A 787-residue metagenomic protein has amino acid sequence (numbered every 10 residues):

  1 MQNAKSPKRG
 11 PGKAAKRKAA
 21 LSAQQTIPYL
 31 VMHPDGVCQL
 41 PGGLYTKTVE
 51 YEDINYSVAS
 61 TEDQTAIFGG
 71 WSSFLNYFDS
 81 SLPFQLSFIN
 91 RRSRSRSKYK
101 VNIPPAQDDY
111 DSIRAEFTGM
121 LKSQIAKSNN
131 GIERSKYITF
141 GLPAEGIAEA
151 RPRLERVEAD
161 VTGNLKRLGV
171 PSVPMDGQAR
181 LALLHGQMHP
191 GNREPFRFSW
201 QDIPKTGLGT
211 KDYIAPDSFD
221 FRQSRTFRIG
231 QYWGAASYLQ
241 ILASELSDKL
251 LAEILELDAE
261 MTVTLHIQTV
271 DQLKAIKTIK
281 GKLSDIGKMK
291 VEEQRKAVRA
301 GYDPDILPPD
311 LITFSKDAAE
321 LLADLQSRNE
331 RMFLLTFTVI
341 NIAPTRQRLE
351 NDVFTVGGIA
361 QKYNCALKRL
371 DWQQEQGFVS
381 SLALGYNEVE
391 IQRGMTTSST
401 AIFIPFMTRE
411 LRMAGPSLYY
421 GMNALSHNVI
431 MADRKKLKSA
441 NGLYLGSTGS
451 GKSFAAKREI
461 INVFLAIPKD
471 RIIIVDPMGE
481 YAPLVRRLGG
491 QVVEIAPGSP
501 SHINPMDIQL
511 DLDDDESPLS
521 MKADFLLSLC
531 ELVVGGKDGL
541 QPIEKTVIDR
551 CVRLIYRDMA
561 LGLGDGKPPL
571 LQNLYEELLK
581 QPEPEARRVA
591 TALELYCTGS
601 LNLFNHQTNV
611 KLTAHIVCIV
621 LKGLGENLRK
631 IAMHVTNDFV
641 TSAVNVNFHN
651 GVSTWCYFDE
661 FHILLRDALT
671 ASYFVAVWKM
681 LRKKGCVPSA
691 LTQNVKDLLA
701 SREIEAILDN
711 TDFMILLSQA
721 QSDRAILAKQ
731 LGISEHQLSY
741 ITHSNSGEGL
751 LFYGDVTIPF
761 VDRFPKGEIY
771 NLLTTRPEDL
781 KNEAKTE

Functional and structural regions predicted by a protein language model:
M1-F406: Extended, folded cores of ATP/NTP-driven motor/assembly subunits in large transport and secretion machines
I54, T61-S80, R91, L255 (+10 more regions): P-loop NTPase motor domains
Y444: Hydrophobic anchor at the beta1->P-loop junction of P-loop NTPases
K452: Conserved lysine of the Walker
A455: Hydrophobic positions on the alpha1 helix immediately C-terminal to the Walker A/P-loop
N462-I473, A643: Post-Walker A helix-loop "phosphate-sensing" segment adjacent to the P-loop in P-loop NTPases
G489-V493, E703-L716: A short helix-turn-beta junction within AAA+ P-loop NTPase domains corresponding to the substrate/partner-engaging
L731-T786: Conserved P-loop NTPase
